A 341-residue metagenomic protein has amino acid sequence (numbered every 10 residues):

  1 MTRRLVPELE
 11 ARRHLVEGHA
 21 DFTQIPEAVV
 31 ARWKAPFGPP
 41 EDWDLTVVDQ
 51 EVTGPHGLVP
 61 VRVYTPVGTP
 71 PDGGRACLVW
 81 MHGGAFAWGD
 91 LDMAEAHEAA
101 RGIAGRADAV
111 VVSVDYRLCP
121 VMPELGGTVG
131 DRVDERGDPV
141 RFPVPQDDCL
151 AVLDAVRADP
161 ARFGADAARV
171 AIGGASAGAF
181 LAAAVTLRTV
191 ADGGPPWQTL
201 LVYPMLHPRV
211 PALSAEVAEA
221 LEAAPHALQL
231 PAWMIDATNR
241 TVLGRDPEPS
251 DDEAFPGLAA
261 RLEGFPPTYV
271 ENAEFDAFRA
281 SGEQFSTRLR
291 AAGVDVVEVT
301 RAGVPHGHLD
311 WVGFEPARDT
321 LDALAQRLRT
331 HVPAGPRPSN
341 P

Functional and structural regions predicted by a protein language model:
T2-I25, D44, V48-T53, G57-P341: Alpha/beta-hydrolase superfamily serine-hydrolase fold, recognizing
F22-A35: Short, basic/low-complexity N-terminal boundary segments at the transition from targeting/disordered tails
W33-P39, M93-H97: N-terminal glycine-rich cofactor-binding segment
